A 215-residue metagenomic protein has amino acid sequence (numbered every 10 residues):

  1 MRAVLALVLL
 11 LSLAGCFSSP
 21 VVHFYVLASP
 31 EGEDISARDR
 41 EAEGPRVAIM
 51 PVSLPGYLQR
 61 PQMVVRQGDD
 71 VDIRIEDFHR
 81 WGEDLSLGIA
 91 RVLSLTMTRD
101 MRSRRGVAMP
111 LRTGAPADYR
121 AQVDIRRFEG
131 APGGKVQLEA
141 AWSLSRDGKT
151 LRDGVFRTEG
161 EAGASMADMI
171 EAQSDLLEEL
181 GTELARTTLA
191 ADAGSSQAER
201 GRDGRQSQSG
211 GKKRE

Functional and structural regions predicted by a protein language model:
M1-C16: Sec-dependent bacterial lipoprotein signal peptides
C16-L85, D192-E215: A structural "domain/chain start" motif
F17-D34, A42, L95, D100-G148 (+1 more regions): Surface-exposed short loop/turn segments
R46-V52, V64, R120-D124, Q137-S143 (+1 more regions): Soluble periplasmic/extracytoplasmic beta-strand elements of cell-envelope proteins
D70-G82, K149-R186: Short secondary-structure boundary motifs at beta->alpha junctions and helix caps
D77-M101: Structured, soluble extracytoplasmic/luminal domains of envelope-associated proteins
S94, T98-R102, A185-A193: Sec-exported extracytoplasmic/periplasmic mature domains
